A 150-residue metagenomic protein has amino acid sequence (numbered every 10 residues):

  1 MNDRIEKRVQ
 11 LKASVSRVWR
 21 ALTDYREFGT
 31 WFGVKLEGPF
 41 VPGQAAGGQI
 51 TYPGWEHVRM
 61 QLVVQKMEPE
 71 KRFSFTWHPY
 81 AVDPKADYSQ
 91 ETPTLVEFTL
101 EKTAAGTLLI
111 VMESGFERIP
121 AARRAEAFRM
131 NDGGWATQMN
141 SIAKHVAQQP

Functional and structural regions predicted by a protein language model:
M1-V15: Terminal, regulation- and interaction-focused segments at domain boundaries
E6, R26-Q61: Short beta-edge strand/loop motif at the mouth of beta-sheet-based domains
A21-L22, M67: Conserved catalytic core of Hanks-type protein kinase domains
E37-P39, H57-A105, K144: Hydrophobic-ligand binding "helix-grip"
A46-G48, K71-T76, L109-V111: Short hydrophobic/aromatic-rich beta-strand segments that constitute the beta-sheet cores of beta-sandwich/beta-barrel
H78-D83, M112-I119: Short, solvent-exposed aromatic-acidic interface loops
G115-P150: A conserved amphipathic terminal alpha-helix motif
